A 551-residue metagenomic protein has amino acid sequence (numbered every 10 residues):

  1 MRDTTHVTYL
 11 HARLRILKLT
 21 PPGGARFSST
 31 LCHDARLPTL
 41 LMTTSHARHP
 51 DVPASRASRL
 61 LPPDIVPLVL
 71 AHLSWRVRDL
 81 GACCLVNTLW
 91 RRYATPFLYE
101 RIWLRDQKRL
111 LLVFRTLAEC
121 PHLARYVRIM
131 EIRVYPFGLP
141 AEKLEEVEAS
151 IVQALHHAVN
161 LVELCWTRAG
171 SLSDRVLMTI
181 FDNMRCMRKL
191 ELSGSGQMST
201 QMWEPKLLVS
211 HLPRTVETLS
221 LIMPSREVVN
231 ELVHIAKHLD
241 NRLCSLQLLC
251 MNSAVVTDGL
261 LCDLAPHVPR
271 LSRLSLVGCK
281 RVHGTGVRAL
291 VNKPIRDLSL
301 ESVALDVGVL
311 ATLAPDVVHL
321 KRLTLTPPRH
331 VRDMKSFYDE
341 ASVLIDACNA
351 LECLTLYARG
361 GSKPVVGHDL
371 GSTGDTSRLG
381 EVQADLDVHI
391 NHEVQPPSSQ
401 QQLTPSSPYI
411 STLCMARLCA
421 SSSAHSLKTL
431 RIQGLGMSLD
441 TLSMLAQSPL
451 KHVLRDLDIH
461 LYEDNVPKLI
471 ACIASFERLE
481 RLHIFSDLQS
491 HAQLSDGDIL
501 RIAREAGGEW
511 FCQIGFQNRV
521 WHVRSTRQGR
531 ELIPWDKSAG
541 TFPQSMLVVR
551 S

Functional and structural regions predicted by a protein language model:
M1-L61, L68, V394, S399 (+1 more regions): CRL adaptor-proximal regions
R15, P22, D34, P53 (+5 more regions): Leucine-rich solenoid repeat modules
D51-E145: Hydrophobic regular-secondary-structure patch
W103, E131, C165, E191 (+11 more regions): Conserved positional slot within leucine-rich repeat
Q107, Y135, W166-A169, L192-S195 (+12 more regions): Solvent-exposed loop/turn tips at the surfaces of repeat/solenoid architectures
F114, L144-I151, K335-E340, S407-A416 (+1 more regions): Well-ordered, non-membrane alpha-helical segments in soluble/globular domains
L139-A347, G367-G371, S399: Leucine-rich repeat
